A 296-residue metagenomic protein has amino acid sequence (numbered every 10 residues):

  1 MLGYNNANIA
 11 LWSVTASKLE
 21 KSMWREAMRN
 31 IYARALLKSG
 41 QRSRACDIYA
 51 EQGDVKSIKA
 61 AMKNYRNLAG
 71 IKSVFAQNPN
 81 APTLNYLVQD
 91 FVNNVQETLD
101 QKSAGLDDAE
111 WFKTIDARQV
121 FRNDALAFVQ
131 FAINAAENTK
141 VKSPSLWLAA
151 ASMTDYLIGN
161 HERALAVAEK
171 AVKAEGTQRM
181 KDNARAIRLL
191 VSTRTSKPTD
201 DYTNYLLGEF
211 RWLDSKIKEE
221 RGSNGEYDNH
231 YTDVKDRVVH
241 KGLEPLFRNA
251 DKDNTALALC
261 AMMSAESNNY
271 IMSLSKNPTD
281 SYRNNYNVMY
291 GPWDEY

Functional and structural regions predicted by a protein language model:
M1-Y296: Extracytoplasmic/secretory-pathway proteins
